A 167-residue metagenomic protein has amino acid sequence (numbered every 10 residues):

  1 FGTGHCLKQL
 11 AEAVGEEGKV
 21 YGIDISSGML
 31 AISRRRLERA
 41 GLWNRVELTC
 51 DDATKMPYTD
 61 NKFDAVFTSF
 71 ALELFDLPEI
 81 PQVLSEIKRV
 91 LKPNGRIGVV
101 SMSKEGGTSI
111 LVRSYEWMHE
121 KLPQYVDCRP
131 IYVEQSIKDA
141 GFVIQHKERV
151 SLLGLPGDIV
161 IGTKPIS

Functional and structural regions predicted by a protein language model:
F1-K55: Class I SAM-dependent methyltransferase SAM/SAH-binding core
G15, F75-D76, L91-K92: Helix-to-beta-strand junctions that scaffold the AdoMet/dcAdoMet cofactor pocket in Class I SAM-dependent enzymes
T54-V66: A short acidic, Gly/Pro-enriched loop at the edge of an enzyme's catalytic core that lines a small-molecule cofactor
A65-E79: A short SAM/SAH-binding and catalytic strip from SAM-dependent methyltransferases
P81-P93: A short glycine-rich, Lys/Arg-flanked "PGG" loop and its adjoining helix->strand segment in the class I
N94-S101: Conserved beta-strand signature within the Rossmann-like core of class I S-adenosyl-L-methionine
Y125-A140: Short alpha-helix
F142, H146-S167: Core SAM-dependent methyltransferase catalytic element
